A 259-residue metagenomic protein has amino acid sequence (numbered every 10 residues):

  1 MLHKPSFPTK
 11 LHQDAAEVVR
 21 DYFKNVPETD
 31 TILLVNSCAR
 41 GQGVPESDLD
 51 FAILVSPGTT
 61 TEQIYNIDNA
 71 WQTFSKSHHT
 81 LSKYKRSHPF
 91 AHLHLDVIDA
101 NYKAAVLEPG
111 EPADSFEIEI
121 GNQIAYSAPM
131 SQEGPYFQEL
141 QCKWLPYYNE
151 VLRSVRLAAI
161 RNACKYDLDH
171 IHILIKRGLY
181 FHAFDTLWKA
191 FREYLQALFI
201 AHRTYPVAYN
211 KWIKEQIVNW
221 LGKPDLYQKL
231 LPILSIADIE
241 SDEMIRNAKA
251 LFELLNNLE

Functional and structural regions predicted by a protein language model:
M1-L11, Q72-I175: Conserved NTP/Mg2+-binding pocket subregion across the NTase superfamily
M1-L33: Helical scaffold of the NTase/Pol beta-like nucleotidyltransferase catalytic core
T9-A16, I53-T59, E193: A broad, low-specificity signal for short, low-complexity segments enriched in glycine/proline and polar/charged
P27, V55, S75, W220-L221: A broad structural signal for alpha-helix termini and local helix breaks/kinks
P27-T31, T59, D225: Secondary-structure boundary/capping signal
L33-Y84, P89-A100: Catalytic metal-binding acidic patch
V44-S47, V106-P109, N210-K211: Short aromatic-enriched loop/helix-cap "lid" or pocket-rim segments at secondary-structure transitions that line
P135-E259: Conserved nucleotidyltransferase catalytic core and NTase-mimicking acidic/glycine-rich helix/loop elements in nucleic
